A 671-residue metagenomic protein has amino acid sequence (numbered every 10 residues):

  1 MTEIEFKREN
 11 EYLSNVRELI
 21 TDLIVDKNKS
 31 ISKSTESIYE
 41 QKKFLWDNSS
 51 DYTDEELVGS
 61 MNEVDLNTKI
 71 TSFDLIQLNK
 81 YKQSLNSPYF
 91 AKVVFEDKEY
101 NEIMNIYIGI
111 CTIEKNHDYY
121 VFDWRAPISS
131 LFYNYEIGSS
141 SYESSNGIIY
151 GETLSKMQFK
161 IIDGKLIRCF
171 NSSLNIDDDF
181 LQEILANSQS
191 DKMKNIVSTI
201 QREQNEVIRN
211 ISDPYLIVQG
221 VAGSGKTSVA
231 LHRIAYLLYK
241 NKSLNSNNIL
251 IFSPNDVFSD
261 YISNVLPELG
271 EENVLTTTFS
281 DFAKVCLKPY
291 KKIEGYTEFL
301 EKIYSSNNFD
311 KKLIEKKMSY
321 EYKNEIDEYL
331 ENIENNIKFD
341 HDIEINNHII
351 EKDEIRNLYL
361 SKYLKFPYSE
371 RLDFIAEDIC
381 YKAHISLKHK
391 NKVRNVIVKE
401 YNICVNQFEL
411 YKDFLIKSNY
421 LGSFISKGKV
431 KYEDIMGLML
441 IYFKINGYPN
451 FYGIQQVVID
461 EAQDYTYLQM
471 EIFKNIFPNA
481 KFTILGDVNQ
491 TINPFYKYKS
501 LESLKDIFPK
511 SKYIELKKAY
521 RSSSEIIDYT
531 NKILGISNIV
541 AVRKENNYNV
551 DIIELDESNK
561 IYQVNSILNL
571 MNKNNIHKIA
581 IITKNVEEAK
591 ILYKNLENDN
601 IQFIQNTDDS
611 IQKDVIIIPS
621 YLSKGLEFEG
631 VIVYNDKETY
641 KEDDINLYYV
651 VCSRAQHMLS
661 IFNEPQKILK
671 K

Functional and structural regions predicted by a protein language model:
M1-S32, Y39, I176-F299, V631 (+1 more regions): P-loop NTPase Walker
M1-V197, Q201, N205-R209: Extended, charged low-complexity regulatory segments
E55-S72, E206-P214, Q219-V221, G225-A235 (+2 more regions): Generic detector of solvent-exposed, compositionally biased contiguous segments
Y89-F95, I435-F443, I582: Short, hydrophobic/proline-enriched secondary-structure or compact coil segments at domain edges
K92, E206, Y215, N248-L250 (+3 more regions): Beta-sheet entry/capping signal
K92-V94, K156-Q158, I217, S253 (+2 more regions): A structural signal for short, well-ordered beta-strand segments and their strand-loop junctions that often border
L238-V457, D464-I472, A480: Alpha-helical nucleic-acid-binding subdomain of P-loop helicases immediately C-terminal to the Walker A/P-loop
D256-E272, T277-F282, K288-Y296, F443-Q456 (+1 more regions): Conserved helicase motor core of SF1/SF2 NTP-dependent helicases
